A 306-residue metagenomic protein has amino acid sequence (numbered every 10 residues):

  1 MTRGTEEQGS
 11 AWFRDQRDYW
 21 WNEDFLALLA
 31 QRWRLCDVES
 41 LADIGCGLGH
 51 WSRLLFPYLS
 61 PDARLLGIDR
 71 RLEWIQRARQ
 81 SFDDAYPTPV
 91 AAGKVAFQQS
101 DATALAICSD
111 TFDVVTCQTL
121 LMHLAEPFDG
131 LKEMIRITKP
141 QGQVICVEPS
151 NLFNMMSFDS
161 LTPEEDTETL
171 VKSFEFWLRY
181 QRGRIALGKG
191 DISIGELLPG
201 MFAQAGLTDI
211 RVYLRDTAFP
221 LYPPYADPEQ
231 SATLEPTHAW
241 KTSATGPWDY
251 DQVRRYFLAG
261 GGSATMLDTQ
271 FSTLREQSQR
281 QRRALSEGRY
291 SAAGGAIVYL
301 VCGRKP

Functional and structural regions predicted by a protein language model:
T2-W12, Y213-A293: C-terminal helical/coil "lid" or tail adjacent to the Rossmann-like core of SAM-dependent
Y19-E39, L54: Conserved alpha-helix/loop element of class I SAM-dependent methyltransferases that forms part of the SAM/SAH-binding
S40-I44, L48-A104: Class I SAM-dependent methyltransferase SAM/SAH-binding core
T103-V115: A short acidic, Gly/Pro-enriched loop at the edge of an enzyme's catalytic core that lines a small-molecule cofactor
D113-F128: A short SAM/SAH-binding and catalytic strip from SAM-dependent methyltransferases
F128-Q143: A short glycine-rich, Lys/Arg-flanked "PGG" loop and its adjoining helix->strand segment in the class I
C146-E148: Acidic carboxylate diad motif detector
S150-P247: Conserved catalytic/acceptor-binding region of the Class I
